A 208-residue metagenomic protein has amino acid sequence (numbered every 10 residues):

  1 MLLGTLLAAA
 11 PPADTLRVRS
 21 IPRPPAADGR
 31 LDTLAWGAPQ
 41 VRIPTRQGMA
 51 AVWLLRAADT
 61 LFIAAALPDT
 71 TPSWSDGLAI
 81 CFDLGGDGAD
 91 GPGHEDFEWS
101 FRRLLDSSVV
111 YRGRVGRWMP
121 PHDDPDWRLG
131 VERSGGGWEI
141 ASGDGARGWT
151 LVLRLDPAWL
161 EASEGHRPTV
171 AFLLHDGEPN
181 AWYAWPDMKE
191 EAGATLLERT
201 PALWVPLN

Functional and structural regions predicted by a protein language model:
M1-P11: Hydrophobic h-region of N-terminal signal peptides that target proteins for export in Gram-negative bacteria
A10-N208: Structural preference for beta-rich elements and adjacent junctions enriched in aromatics
